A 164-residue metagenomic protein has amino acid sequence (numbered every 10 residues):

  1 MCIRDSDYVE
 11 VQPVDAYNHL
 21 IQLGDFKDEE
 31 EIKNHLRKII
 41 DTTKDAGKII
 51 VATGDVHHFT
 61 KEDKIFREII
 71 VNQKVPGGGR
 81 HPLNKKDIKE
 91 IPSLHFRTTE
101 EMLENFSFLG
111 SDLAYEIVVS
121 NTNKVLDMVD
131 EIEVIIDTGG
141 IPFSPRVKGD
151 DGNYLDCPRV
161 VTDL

Functional and structural regions predicted by a protein language model:
R4-E68: Domain-core and long-helix interface of multi-subunit machines
P13, F108-L164: Non-catalytic structural connector segments
I21, D25, I69-V75, K85 (+2 more regions): A sequence-level detector of short, solvent-exposed, charge-rich linear segments
D25-N34, K44, I49, H81-P82 (+3 more regions): Short, structured coil/loop segments at alpha-helix boundaries
I39-D45, H58-F59, D63, E68-E133: Phosphate/diphosphate-binding loops
